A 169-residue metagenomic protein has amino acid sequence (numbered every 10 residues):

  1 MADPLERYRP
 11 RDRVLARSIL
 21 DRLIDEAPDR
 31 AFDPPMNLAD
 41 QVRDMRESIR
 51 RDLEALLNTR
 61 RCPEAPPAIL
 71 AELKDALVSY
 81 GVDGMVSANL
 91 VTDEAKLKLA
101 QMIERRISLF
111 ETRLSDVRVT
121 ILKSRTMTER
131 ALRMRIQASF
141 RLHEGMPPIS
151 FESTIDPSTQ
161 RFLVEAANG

Functional and structural regions predicted by a protein language model:
M1-L90, F140-G169: Immediate N-terminus of the mature polypeptide
M85-F110, L114-D116: Mid-length scaffold segments of soluble, non-membrane domains
L97, Q101, S108, R118-G169: Short, Lys/Arg-rich amphipathic alpha-helical interaction segments that bind nucleic acids or acidic protein surfaces
